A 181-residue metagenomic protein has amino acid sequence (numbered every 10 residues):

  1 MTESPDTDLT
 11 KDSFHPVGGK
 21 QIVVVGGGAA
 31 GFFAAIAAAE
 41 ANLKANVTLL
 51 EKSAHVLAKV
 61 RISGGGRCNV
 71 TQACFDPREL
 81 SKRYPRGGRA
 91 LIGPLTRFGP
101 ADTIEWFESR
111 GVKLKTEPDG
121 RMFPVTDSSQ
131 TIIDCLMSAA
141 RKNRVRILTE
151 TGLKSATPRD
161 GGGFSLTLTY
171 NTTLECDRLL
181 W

Functional and structural regions predicted by a protein language model:
T2-G19: A short, basic/flexible loop-to-alpha-helix module at the beginning of a structural domain
F14-A30: Beta1/beta-strand and adjacent pyrophosphate-binding region of the FAD-binding site in flavoprotein oxidoreductases
V23, A39-G65: Glycine-rich FAD pyrophosphate-binding loop
A30, A34-A39: Small-residue (primarily alanine) positions within well-ordered alpha-helices, especially packing/interaction faces
A41, Q130-W181: Predominantly flavin-linked oxidoreductase catalytic cores and closely associated redox partners
L49-E51, K115-T116, I147-T149, W181: General beta-strand structural signal in soluble alpha/beta enzymes
G65-T116: Glycine-rich active-site loop/strand segments that organize a redox cofactor
L91-A101, P118-S138: Short beta-strand to alpha-helix junction loop
